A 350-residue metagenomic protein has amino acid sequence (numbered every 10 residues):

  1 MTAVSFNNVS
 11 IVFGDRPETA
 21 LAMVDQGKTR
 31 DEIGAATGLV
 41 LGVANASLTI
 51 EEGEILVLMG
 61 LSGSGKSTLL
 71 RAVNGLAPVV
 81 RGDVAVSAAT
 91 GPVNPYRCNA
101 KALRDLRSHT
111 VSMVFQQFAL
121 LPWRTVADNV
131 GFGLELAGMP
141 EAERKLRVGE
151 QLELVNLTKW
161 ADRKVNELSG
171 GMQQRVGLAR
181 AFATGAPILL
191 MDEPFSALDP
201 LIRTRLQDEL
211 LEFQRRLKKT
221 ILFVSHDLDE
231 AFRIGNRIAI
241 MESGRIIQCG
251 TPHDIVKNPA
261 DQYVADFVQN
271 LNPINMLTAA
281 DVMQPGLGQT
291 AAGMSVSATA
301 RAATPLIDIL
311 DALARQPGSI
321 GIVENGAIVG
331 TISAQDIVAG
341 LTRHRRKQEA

Functional and structural regions predicted by a protein language model:
M23-E32, S87-N94, G131, E135-G138 (+1 more regions): Conserved ABC ATPase "signature" region
I33-V40, P92-S112, N258-P259: ABC ATPase NBD coupling module
N74: Helix-to-loop junction immediately C-terminal to a conserved catalytic motif
K164-L168, M172-Q174: Conserved ABC ATPase signature
C249-G250, N258, T331: ABC ATPase "signature
Q289-G318, I322-A327, I332-A350: The conserved cystathionine-beta-synthase
